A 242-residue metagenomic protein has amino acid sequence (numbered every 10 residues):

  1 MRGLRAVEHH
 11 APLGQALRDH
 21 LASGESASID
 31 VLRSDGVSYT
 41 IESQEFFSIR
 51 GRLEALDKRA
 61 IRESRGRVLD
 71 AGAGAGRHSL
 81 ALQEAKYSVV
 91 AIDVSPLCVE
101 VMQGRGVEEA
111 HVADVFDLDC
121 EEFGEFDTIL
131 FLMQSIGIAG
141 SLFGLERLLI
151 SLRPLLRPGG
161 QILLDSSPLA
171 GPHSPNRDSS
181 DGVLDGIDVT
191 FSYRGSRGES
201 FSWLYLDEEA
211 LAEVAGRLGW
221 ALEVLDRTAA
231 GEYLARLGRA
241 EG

Functional and structural regions predicted by a protein language model:
V7, A11, Q15-L21, V31 (+1 more regions): SAM-dependent methyltransferase
S43, F47-R67: Conserved alpha-helix/loop element of class I SAM-dependent methyltransferases that forms part of the SAM/SAH-binding
G72-G76: Class I SAM-dependent methyltransferase "Motif I" SAM/SAH-binding loop
S95-P96: Conserved SAM/SAH-binding beta-strand->alpha-helix loop
G106-D117: Conserved SAM-binding strand-loop segment of SAM-dependent methyltransferases
F126-E146: A short SAM/SAH-binding and catalytic strip from SAM-dependent methyltransferases
G144-P158: A short glycine-rich, Lys/Arg-flanked "PGG" loop and its adjoining helix->strand segment in the class I
W220-G242: Core SAM-dependent methyltransferase catalytic element
